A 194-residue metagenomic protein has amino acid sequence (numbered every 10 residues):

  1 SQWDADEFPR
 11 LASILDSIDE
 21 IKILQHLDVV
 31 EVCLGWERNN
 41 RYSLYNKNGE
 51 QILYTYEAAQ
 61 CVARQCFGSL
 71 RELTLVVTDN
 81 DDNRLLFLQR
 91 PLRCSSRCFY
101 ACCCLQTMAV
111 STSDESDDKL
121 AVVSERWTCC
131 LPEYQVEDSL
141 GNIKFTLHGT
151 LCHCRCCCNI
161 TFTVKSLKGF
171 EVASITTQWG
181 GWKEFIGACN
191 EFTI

Functional and structural regions predicted by a protein language model:
S1-I194: Intrinsically disordered, low-complexity proline/glycine-rich segments
